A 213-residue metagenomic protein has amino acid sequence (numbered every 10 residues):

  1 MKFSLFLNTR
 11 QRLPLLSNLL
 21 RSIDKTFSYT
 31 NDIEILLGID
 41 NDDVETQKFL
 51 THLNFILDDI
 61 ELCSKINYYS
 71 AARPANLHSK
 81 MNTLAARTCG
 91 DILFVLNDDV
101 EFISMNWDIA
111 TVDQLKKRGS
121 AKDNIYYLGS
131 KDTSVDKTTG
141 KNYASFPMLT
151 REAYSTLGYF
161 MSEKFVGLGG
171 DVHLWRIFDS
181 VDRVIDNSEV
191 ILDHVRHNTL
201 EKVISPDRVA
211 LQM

Functional and structural regions predicted by a protein language model:
R12-F27: Short, well-formed alpha-helical segments that are part of the catalytic scaffolds of diverse glycosyltransferases
I23-S70: Acidic donor-binding segment of Leloir-type glycosyltransferases
A72-S79, A85, V166-L168: A short, glycine-/small-residue-rich helix N-cap motif at loop->alpha-helix starts within glycosyltransferase
N82-I92: Active-site nucleotide-sugar/metal-binding loop of Leloir-type enzymes
G90-E101: Short beta-strand-to-loop acidic/aromatic patch adjacent to the donor-nucleotide binding site
M105-Y127: Conserved donor-nucleotide/metal-binding helix-loop-beta segment in metal-dependent transferases, i.e., the alpha-helix
D123-S145: Short beta-strand-to-loop element that shapes/binds the nucleotide-sugar donor at the catalytic cleft/hinge
V166-M213: C-terminal catalytic/acceptor-binding lobe
